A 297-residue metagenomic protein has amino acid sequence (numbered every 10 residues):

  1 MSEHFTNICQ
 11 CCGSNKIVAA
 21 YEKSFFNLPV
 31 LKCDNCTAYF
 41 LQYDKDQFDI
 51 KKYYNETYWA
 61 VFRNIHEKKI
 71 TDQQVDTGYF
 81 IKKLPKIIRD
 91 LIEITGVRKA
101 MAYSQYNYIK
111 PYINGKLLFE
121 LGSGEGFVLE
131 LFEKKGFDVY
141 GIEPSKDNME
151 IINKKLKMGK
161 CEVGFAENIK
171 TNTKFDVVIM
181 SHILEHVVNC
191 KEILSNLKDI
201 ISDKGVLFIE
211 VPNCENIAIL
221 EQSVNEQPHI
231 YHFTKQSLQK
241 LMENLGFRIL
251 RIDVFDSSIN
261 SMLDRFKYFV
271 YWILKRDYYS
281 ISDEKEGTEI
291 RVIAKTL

Functional and structural regions predicted by a protein language model:
M1-Y79: N-terminal juxtadomain amphipathic helix that follows a signal peptide/anchor or precedes a small N-terminal auxiliary
E3-T6, A100-E221, Y231-N244, D253-S257 (+1 more regions): Conserved SAM-binding loop
S24-F26, L250-D277, S282-E286: Conserved catalytic loop of SAM-dependent methyltransferase domains
N27-V30, F40-Q42, F127-L131, N216-I219 (+1 more regions): Short catalytic/ligand-binding loop motif for oxyanion handling, primarily in non-cytosolic enzymes, centered on
I65-T77, D90-S104: Conserved SAM-binding loop and adjacent beta-strand
I81-R89: Short, basic/glycine-rich phosphate-binding loops at helix/coil junctions that contact nucleotide phosphates
A218-Q227, F266-L274: Short glycine/proline- and charge-enriched loop/turn segments that cap or connect secondary-structure elements
